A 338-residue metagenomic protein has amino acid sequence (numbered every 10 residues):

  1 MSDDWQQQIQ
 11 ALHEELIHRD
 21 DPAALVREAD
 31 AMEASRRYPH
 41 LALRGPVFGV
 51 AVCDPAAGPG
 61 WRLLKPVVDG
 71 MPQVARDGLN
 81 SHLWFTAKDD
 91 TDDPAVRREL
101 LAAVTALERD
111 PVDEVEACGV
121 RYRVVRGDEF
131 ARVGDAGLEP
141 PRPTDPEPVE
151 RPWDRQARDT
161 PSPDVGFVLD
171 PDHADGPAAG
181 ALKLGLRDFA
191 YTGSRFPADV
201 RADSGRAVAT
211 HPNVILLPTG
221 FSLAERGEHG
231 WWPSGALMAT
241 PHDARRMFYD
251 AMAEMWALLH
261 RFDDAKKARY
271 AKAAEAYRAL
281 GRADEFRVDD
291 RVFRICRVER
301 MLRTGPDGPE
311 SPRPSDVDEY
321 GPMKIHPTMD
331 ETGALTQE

Functional and structural regions predicted by a protein language model:
M1-R109, D113-L280, D284-E338: Intrinsic disorder/low-complexity detector
